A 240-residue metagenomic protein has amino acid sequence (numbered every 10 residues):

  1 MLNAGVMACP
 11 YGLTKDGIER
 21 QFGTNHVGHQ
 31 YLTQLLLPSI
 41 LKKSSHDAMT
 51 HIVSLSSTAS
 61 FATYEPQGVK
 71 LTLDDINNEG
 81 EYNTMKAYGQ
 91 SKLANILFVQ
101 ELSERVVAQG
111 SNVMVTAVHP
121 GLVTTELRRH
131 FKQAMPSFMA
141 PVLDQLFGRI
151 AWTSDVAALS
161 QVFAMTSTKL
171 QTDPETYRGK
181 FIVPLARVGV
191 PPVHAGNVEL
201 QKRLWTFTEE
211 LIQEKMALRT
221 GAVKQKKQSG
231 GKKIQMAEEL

Functional and structural regions predicted by a protein language model:
M1-P136, K215-V223: Rossmann-fold NAD(P)H-dependent dehydrogenase/reductase core
A8, L37, S103, Q161-T168 (+2 more regions): Generic helix-packing signal
F22, K42, F147, H194 (+1 more regions): Short, charged/polar micro-motifs that form catalytic or ligand-binding hotspots
Y82-K86, Q145-G148, P191-A195: Short coil/turn segments at secondary-structure junctions
S91, P141-V188, V198-L200: C-terminal helical subdomain
N95-F98, A157-Q161, L204, T208: Alpha-helical packing segments of well-folded alpha/beta enzyme cores
K169-E239: C-terminal tail/cap regions
